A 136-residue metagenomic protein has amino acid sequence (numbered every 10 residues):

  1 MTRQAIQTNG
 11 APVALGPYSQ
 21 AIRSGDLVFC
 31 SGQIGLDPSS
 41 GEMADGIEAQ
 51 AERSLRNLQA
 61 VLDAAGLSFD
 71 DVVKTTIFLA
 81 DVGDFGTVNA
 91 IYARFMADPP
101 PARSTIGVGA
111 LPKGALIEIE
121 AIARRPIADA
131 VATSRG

Functional and structural regions predicted by a protein language model:
M1-G136: Short, polar/acidic, helix-capping and beta-turn segments at strand->helix junctions that line the mouths
